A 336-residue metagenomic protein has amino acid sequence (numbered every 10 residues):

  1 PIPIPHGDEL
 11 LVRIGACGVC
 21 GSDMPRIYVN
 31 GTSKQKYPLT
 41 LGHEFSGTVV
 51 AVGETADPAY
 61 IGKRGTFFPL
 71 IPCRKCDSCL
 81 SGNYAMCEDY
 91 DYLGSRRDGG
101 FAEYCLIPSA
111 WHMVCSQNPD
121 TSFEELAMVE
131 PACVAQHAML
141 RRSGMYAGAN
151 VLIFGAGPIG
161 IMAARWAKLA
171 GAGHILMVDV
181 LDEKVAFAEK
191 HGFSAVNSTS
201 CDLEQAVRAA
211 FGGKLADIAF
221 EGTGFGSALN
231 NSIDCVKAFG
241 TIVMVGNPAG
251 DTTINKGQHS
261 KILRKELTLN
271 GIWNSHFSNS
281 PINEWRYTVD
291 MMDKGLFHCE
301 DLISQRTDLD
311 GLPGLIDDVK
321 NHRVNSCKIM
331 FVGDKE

Functional and structural regions predicted by a protein language model:
I2-C17, N30-D77, Q117-P119: Glycine-rich beta-strand-centered segment in the early N-terminal region that forms part of a ligand/cofactor-binding
E9, E44, K63-R64, S78 (+4 more regions): Residue-level marker of beta-strand positions
G62-R64, T121-C201, Q205: Mid-domain Rossmann-like dinucleotide-binding core that forms the NAD(H)/NADP(H) cofactor-binding site
C73-F154: NAD(P)H dinucleotide-binding glycine-rich loop of Rossmann-like/cofactor-binding domains, especially the beta1-alpha1
S143-A147, A186, H191-T268: Glycine-rich cofactor phosphate-binding loops and adjacent beta1-alpha1 units of small-molecule cofactor enzyme domains
G148, L215-A216, C299, L312: Local beta-strand N-terminus motif with an aromatic residue
C201, N230-D234, N283-E336: C-terminal hydrophobic helical "lid"/dimerization subdomain of Rossmann-like NAD(P)H-dependent oxidoreductases
A209, T252-S304, P313-G314: C-terminal substrate-binding/catalytic core of Rossmann-like NAD(P)-dependent dehydrogenases/reductases
